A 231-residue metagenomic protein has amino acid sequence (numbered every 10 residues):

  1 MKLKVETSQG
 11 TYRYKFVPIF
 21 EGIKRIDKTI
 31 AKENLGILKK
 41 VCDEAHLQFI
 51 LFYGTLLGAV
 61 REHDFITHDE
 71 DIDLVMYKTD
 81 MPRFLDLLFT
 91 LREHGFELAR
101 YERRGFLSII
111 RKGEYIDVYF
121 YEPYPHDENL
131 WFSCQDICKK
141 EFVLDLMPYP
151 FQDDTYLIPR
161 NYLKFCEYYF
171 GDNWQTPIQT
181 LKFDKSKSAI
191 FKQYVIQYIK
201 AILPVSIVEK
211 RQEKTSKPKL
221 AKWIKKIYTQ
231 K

Functional and structural regions predicted by a protein language model:
M1-K28: Extracytoplasmic cell-surface/polysaccharide-interacting catalytic and binding patches
M1-K4, Q212, S216: Interfaces and regulatory segments of ATP-dependent nucleotide/adenylate/phosphodiester-chemistry enzymes
F20-D43, L88-K139, V143-L157, F165 (+3 more regions): Conserved catalytic core of two-metal-ion nucleotidyltransferases
K39-I72: Active-site nucleotide-donor binding segment shared across nucleotidyl transfer reactions
L47, E93-F96, G171-W174: Short aromatic/hydrophobic-glycine micro-motifs
H63-R83, D153: Catalytic metal-binding acidic patch
L163-Q175: Short, surface-exposed, low-complexity cationic segments
D172-Q175, W223-K231: Terminal low-complexity segments of carbohydrate-biosynthetic enzymes
